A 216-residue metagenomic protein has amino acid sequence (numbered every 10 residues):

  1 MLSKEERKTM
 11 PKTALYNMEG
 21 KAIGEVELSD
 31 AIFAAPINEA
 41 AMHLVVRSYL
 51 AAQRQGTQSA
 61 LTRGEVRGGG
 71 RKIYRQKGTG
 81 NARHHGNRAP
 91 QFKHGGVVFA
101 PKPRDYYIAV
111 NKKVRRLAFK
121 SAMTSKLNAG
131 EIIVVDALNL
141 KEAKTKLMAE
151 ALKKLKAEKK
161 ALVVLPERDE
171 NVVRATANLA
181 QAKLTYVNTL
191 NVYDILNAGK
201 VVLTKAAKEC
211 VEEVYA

Functional and structural regions predicted by a protein language model:
M1-Q55, A100-A216: Extended polybasic, low-complexity segments that bind anionic RNA or targeting/receptor surfaces
A40-K77: A short, flexible low-complexity segment enriched in Lys/Arg and Gly/Pro that occurs in N-terminal basic tails
R63-A100: Glycine/serine-rich anion-binding loops at beta->alpha junctions that coordinate negatively charged ligand groups
